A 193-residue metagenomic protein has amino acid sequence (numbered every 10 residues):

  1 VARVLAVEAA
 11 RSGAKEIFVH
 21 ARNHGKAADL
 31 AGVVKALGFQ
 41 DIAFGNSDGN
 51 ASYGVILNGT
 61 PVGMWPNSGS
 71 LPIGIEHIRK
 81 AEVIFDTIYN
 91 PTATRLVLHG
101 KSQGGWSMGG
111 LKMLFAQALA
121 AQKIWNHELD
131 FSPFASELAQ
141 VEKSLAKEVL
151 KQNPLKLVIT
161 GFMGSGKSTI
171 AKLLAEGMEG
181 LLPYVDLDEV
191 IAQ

Functional and structural regions predicted by a protein language model:
S12-L37, D188-I191: NAD(P)-binding Rossmann-fold cofactor-contacting core
Q40-S107: Rossmann-like adenosine-cofactor binding region
T87-N153: Adenosine-phosphate binding glycine-rich loop
I159: Hydrophobic anchor at the beta1->P-loop junction of P-loop NTPases
F162: P-loop (Walker A) phosphate-binding loop of NTP-binding proteins
S165: ATP-binding Walker
S168: Walker A/P-loop
A175-Q193: Conserved substrate/cofactor phosphate-moiety recognition/catalytic segment in nucleotide-dependent phosphotransferases
